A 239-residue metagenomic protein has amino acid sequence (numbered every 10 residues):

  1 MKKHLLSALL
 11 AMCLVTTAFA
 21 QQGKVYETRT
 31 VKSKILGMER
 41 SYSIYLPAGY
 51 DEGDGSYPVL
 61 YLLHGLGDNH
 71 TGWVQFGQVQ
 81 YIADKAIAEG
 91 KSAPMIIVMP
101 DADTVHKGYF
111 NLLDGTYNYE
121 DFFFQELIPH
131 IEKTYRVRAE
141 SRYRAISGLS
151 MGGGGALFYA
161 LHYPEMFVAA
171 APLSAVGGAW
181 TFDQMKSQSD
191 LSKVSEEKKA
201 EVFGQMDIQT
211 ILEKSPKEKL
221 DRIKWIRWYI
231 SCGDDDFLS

Functional and structural regions predicted by a protein language model:
M1-H4: Positively charged n-region of N-terminal signal peptides that target proteins for export
L6-S7, I44: General helical structural elements
S7-T17: Bacterial N-terminal signal peptides
Q21-S239: Non-catalytic cap/lid and distal C-terminal segments of serine-dependent acyl enzymes
